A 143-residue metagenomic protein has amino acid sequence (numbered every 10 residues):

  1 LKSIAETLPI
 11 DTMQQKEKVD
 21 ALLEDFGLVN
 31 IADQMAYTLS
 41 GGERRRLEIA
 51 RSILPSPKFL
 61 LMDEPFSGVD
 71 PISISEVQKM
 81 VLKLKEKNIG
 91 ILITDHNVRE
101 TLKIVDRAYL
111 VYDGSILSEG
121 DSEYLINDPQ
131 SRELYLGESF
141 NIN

Functional and structural regions predicted by a protein language model:
K2-E6, T12-I31, L82: Conserved ABC ATPase "signature" region
M35-L39, E43: Conserved ABC ATPase signature
I49: Hydrophobic anchor residue at the start of the ABC signature
S56: Conserved catalytic motifs of ABC-family nucleotide-binding domains
L60-D63: Catalytic Walker B motif of ABC-type/P-loop ATPase nucleotide-binding domains
S75-K87: Helical segment within the ABC ATPase nucleotide-binding domain
